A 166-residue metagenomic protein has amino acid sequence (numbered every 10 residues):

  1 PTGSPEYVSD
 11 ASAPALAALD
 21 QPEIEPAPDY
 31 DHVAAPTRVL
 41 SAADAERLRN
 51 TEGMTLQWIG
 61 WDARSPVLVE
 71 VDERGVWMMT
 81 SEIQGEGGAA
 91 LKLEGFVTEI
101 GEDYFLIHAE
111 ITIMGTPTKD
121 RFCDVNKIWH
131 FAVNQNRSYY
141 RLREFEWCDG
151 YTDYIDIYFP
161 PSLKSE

Functional and structural regions predicted by a protein language model:
P1-P22: Intrinsically disordered, low-complexity, repeat-rich polar/charged segments
L16-L68, T80-I83, Y140-E146, Y151 (+1 more regions): Tryptophan-anchored aromatic micro-motifs
P66-V71, K92-E99, N126-V133: Hydrophobic/aromatic beta-strand elements that line small-molecule binding cavities or substrate pockets in beta-rich
E73-T118: Mature extracytoplasmic domains of secretory-pathway proteins
V76-M78, A132, Y140: Long, low-complexity, Ser/Thr/Pro- and Asp/Glu-rich intrinsically disordered
A89-L93, T116-D124, G150-D156: A short, polar/proline- and glycine-enriched secondary-structure boundary/capping micro-motif
L106-Q135, L142: An anionic, turn-rich surface loop/hairpin at beta-sheet edges that serves as a generic interaction/coordination patch
F131, D156-I157: Extracellular/mature segments of secreted proteins
